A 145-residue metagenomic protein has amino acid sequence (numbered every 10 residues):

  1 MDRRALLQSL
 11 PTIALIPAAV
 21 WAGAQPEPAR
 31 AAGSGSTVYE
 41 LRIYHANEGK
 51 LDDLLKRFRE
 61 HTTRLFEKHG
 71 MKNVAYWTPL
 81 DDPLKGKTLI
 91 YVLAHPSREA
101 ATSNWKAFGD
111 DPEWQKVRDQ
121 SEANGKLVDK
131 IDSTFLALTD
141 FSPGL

Functional and structural regions predicted by a protein language model:
M1-P17: N-terminal secretory signal peptides and thylakoid transit peptides that target proteins across membranes
L7-S9, V20-W21, A32-S36, I43-N47 (+2 more regions): Anionic, Ser/Thr-rich low-complexity intrinsically disordered regions
A22-G33, T63-I90, A94-P96: Short, glycine- and small/hydrophobic-rich beta-strand elements in well-ordered beta-sheets
T37, Y44-E60, R64, K68-H69 (+4 more regions): An N-terminus-focused feature that recognizes amino-terminal "leader" regions
V38-H45, A75-G109, T134: Short, well-ordered beta-strand segments in beta-rich or mixed alpha/beta enzyme and ligand-binding folds
L54-L55, T102-K106, L145: Short, solvent-exposed loop/turn and secondary-structure capping segments
L65, A107, W114: Intrinsically disordered, low-complexity polar regions and short flexible loop motifs
D110-L145: C-terminal basic regulatory modules in eukaryotic proteins
